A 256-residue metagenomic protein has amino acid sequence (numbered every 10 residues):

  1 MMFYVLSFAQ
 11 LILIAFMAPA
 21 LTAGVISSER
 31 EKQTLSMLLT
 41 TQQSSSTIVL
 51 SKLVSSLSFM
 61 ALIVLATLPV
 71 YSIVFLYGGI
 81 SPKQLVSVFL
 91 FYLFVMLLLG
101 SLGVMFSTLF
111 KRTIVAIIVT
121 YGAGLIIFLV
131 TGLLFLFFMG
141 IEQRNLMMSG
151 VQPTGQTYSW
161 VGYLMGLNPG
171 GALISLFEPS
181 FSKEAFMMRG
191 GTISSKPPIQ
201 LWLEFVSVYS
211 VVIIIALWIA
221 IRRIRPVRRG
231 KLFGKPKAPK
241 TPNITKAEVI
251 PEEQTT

Functional and structural regions predicted by a protein language model:
M1-A9, L99-G103, I114-T256: Transmembrane alpha-helical segments and their membrane-interface loop/helix boundaries that make up the transmembrane
Y4, S55-K111, V119: Secretory targeting signals
Y4-S28: Long, hydrophobic alpha-helical segments
L11, A15, P19, L50 (+3 more regions): Hydrophobic alpha-helical transmembrane segments of multipass integral membrane proteins, especially permease/channel
A18-T22, V70, L102, A220: Hydrophobic/aromatic residues in alpha-helical transmembrane segments
V25-S58: Helix-loop-helix units of permease transmembrane domains in multi-pass membrane transporters, especially ABC
T40, S45-V49, Y77-P82, S195: Juxtamembrane loop-helix boundary motifs flanking transmembrane segments in multi-pass membrane proteins
